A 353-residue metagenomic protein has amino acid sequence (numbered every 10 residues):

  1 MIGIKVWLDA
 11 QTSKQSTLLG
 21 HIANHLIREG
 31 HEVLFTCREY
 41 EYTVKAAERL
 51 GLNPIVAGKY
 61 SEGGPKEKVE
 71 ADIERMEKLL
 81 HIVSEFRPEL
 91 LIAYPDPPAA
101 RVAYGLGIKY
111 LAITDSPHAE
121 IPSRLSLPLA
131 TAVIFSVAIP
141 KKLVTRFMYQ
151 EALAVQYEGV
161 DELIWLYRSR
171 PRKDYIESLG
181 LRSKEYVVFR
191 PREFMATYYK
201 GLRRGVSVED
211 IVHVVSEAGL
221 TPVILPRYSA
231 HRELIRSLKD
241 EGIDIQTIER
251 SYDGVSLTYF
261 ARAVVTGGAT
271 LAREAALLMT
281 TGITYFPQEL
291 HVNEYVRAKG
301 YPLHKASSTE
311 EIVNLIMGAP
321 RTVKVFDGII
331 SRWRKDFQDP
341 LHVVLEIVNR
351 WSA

Functional and structural regions predicted by a protein language model:
I27-A71: Conserved nucleotide-sugar phosphate-binding/catalytic loop shared by glycosyltransferases and other
L50-G63, V212-I248: Catalytic donor nucleotide-activated moiety binding site of glycosyltransferases and closely related
R75-L79, S229-L271: Donor nucleotide-activated moiety binding/catalytic core segment of transferases that use nucleotide-activated donors
L91-V102, A112, L257-E294: A donor-sugar binding/catalytic signature common to diverse glycosyltransferases and related nucleotide-sugar
L111-A112, S123-F135, T258: A conserved, positively charged/aromatic
I134-L202: A nucleotide-sugar donor-handling region in carbohydrate enzymes
L277-V323: Catalytic binding pocket for nucleotide-activated donors in carbohydrate/polymer assembly enzymes
V323-A353: C-terminal amphipathic helix plus adjacent low-complexity, charged tail appended to glycosyltransferase catalytic
